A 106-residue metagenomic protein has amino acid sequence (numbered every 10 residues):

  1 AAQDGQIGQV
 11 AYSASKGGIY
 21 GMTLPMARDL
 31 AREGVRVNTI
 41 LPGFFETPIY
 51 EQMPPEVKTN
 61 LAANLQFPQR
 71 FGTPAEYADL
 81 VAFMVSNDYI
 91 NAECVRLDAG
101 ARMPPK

Functional and structural regions predicted by a protein language model:
A1-D4, A101: Active-site segment of SDR-like NAD(P)-dependent oxidoreductases
Q3, L41-Q52: Short, flexible catalytic-loop segment of classical short-chain dehydrogenase/reductase
I7-A11, G34: Conserved catalytic loop/helix region of short-chain dehydrogenase/reductase
S15, T23: Active-site helix of classical SDR
R28-R32: Alpha-helical segment proximal to the catalytic Tyr-Lys
R36-P42, E46, R96-D98: Conserved SDR Rossmann-fold cofactor-binding beta-strand/turn motif
E56-E76: Catalytic Tyr-x(3-8)-Lys segment
T73-L97, R102: C-terminal substrate-recognition "lid" of short-chain dehydrogenase/reductases
